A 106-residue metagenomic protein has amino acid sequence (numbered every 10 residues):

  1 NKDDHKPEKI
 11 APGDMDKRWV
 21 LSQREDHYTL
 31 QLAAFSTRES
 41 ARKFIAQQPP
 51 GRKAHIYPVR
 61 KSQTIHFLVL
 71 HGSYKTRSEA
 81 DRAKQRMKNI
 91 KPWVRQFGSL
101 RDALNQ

Functional and structural regions predicted by a protein language model:
D4-D26, S36-Q106: Extracytoplasmic
A33: Active-site environment of divalent metal-dependent phosphoester hydrolases
